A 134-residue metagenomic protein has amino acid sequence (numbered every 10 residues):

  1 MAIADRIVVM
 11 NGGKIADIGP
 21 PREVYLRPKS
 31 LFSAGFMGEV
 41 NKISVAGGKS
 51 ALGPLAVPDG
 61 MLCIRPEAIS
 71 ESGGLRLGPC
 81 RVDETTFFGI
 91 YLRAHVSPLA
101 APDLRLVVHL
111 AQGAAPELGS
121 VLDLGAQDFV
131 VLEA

Functional and structural regions predicted by a protein language model:
M1-A2: A short, surface-exposed alpha-helical micro-motif characterized by mixed small hydrophobic and charged/polar residues
R6, I18-G19, R27: Short, glycine/charged-rich "phosphate-handling" switch motifs in NTP-dependent and phosphotransfer domains
V9-M10, I64: Catalytic metal- and UDP-sugar-binding loop of GT-A-like glycosyltransferases, i.e., residues flanking the conserved
P20, F32, P79-D83: Residues located in well-ordered beta-strands
R22-L26, A34: Short acidic-hydrophobic catalytic motif
V40, S50-A134: Non-catalytic connector elements of ABC transporters
